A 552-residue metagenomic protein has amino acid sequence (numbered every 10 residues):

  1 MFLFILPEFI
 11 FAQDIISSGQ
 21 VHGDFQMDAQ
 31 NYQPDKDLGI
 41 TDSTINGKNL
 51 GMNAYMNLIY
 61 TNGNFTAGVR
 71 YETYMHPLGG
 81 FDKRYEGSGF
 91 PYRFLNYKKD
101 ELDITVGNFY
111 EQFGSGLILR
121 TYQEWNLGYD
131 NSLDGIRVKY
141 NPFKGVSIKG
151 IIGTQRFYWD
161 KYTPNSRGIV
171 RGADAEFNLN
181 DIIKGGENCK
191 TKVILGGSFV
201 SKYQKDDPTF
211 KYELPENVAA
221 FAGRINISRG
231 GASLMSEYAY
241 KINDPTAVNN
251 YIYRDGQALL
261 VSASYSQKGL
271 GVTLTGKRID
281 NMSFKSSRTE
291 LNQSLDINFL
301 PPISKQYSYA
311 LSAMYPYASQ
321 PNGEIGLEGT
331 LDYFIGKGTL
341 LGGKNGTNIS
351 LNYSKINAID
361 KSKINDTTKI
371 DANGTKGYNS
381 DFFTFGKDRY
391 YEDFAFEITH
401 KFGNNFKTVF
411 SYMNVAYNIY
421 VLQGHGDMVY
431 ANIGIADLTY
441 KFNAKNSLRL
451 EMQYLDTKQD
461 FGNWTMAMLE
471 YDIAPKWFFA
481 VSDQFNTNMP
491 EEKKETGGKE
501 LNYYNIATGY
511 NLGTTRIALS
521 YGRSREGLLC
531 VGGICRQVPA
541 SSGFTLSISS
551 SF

Functional and structural regions predicted by a protein language model:
M1-E8: Bacterial N-terminal signal peptides
F11-E111, L117-L119, L133-I152, S166-K184 (+16 more regions): Beta-barrel outer-membrane channel/assembly domains of diderm bacteria
Q26, G186-K190, L195, F199 (+1 more regions): Exposed, low-structure sequence patches enriched in small/polar residues
N46, N126-Y129, S319: Short Gly/Pro-enriched turn/cap motifs at secondary-structure boundaries
G79, L119-L127, D160: The substrate-binding groove and active-site-proximal loops of carbohydrate-active enzymes, especially glycoside
Y92-F94, E124-N126, R137, Y162 (+1 more regions): Catalytic micro-motifs at enzyme active sites that drive phosphoryl/nucleotidyl and oxygen chemistry
I118, D160-T163, D207-F210, E237: A short secondary-structure junction signal
